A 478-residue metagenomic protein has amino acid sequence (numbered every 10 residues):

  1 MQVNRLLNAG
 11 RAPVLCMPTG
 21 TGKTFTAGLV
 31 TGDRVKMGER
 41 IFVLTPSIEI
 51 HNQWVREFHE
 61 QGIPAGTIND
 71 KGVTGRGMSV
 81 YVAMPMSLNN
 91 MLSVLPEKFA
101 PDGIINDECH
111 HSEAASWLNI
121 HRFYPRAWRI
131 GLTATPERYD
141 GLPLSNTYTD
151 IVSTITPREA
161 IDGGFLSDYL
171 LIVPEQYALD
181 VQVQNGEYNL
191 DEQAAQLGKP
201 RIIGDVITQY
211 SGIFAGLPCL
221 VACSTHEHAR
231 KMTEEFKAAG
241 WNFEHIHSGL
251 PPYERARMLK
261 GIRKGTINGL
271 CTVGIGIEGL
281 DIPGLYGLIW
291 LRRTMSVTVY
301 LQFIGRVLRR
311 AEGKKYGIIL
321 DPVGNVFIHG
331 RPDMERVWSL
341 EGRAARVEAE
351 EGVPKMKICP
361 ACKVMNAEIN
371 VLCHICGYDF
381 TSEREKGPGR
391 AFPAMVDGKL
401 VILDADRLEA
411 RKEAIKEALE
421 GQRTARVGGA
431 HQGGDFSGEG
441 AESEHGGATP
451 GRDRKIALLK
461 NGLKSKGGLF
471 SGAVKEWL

Functional and structural regions predicted by a protein language model:
G10-V30, A222: Walker A/P-loop
F25, V35-E60, H226: Conserved Walker A/P-loop ATP-binding site and its immediately adjacent core in helicase/helicase-like ATPase domains
T67-R76, R230-E234, W241-V273: Conserved helicase ATPase core of P-loop NTP-dependent helicases/translocases
K71-A100, A114-N119: Conserved helix/coil segment N-terminal to the catalytic DExD/H
H111-L171: Post-DEXD/H (motif II) to motif III coupling segment of the RecA-like Helicase ATP-binding lobe
I151-C223: Conserved interdomain linker/interface between the two RecA-like ATPase lobes of SF2 helicase motors
R158-S167, A311-N366, F380: A conserved SF2-helicase RecA2
S248-P252, L259-R336: Conserved RecA-like P-loop NTPase helicase motor core
